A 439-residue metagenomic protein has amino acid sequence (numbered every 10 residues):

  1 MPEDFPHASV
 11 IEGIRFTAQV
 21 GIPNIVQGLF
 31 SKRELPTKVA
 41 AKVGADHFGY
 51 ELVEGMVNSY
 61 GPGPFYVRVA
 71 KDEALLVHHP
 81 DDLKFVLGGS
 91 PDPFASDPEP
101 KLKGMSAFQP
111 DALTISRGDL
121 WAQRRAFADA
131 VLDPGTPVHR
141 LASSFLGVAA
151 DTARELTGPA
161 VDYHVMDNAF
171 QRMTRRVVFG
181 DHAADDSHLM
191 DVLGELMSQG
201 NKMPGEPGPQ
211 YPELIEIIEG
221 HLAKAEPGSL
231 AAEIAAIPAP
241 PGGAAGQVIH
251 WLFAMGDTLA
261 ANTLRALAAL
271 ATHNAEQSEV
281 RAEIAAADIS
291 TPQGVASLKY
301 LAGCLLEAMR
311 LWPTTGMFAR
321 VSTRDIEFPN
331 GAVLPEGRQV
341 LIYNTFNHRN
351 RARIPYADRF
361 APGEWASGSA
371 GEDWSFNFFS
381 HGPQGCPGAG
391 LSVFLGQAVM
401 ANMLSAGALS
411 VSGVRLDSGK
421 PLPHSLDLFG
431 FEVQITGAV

Functional and structural regions predicted by a protein language model:
D4-A8, E12-E54, P100-K224, A438: Cytochrome P450 catalytic-domain helical core, especially the substrate-recognition surface and oxygen-activation
K42-V57, G61, I289-N330: Conserved cytochrome P450 K-helix E-x-x-R motif and the immediately C-terminal K′/meander segment
K84-K103: Cytochrome P450 catalytic domain signature, combining two hallmark sequence patches
R124, W365-F429: Cytochrome P450 heme-thiolate "Cys pocket" and heme-binding signature region
E206-N262: Conserved cytochrome P450 catalytic core segment spanning the I/J/K helices
G256-E283, P387-G407: Cytochrome P450 catalytic-core helices
D325, I342-S369, F379: Conserved cytochrome P450 K-helix/beta-meander segment immediately N-terminal to the heme-binding cysteine loop
G337-R338: Loop/turn positions that initiate beta-strands
